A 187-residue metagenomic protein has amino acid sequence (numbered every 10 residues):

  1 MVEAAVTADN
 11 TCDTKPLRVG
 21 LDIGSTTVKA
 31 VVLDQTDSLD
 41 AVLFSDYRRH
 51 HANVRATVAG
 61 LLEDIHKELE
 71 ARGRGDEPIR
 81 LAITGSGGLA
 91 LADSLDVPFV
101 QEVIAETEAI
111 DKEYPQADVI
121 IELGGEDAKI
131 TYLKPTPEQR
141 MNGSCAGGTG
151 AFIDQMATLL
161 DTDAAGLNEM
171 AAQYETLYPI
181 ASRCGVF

Functional and structural regions predicted by a protein language model:
V2-D13, G87-E138: Conserved phosphate-binding catalytic cores of ATP/NTP-utilizing and phosphoryl-transfer enzymes
R18-D22, R80-A82, Q116-I121: Short glycine-aspartate micro-motif
R18-G60, G143: Short glycine-rich, Thr/Ser-proximal phosphate-binding strand/loop in the N-terminal lobe of ATP-dependent enzymes
L21-T27, G85-S86, L123-D127, T149: A short acidic Gly-Thr/Ser loop motif
D46-H50, I65, L69-I104, T131-R140 (+1 more regions): Short beta-strand-loop/turn "lid" adjacent to the catalytic site in phosphate-handling enzymes
H50-V54, P135-T176: Glycine-rich phosphate-binding loop plus the immediately following alpha-helix
A172-F187: Gly/charged contiguous loops adjacent to phosphate- or pyrophosphate-bearing nucleotide/cofactor binding elements
